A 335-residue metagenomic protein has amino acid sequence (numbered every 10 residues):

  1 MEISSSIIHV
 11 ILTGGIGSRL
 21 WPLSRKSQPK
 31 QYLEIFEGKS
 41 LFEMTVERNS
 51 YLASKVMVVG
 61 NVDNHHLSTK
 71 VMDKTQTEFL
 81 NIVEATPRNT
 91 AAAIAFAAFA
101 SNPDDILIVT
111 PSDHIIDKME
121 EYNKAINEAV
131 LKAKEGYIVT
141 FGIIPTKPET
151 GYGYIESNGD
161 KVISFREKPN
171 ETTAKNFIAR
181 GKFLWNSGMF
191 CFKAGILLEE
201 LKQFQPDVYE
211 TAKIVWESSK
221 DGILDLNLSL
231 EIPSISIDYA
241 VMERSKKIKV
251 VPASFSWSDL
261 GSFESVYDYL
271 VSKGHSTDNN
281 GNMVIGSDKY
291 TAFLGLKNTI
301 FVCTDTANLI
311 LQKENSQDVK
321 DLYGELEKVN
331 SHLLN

Functional and structural regions predicted by a protein language model:
M1-I11, P22, K26, E34-V109 (+3 more regions): Conserved N-terminal catalytic core of the sugar/cofactor nucleotidyltransferase
I3-S6, G195-I196, L201-N335: Left-handed beta-helix
G14-L20: Conserved adenylation A10 loop of the ANL superfamily
Q31, L80, K161-S164, K247-K249: Conserved beta-strand segments of alpha/beta enzyme cores
F79-N158, C191-F192, L198-F204: Conserved beta-loop-beta/alpha segment of the NTase-like Rossmann-fold superfamily that binds/positions NTPs
S157-L184, S218-D221: A short, charged helix-loop
F183-A194: Short loop-to-beta-strand entry elements in the cores of soluble alpha/beta enzymes
